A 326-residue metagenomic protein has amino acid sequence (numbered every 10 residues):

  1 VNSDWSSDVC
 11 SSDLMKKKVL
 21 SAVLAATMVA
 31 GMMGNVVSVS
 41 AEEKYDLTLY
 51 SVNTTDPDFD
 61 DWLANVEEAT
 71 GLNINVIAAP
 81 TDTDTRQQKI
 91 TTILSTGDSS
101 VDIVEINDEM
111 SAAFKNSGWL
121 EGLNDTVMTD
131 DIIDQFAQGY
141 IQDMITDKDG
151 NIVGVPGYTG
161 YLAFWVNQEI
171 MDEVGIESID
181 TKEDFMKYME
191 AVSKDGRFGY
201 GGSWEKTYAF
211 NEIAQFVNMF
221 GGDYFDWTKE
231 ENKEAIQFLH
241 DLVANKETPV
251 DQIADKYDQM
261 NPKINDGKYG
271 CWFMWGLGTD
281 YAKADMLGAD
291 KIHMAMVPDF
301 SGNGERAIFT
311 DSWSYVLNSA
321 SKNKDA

Functional and structural regions predicted by a protein language model:
V1-D13: Single conserved hydrophobic/aromatic residue that forms the stacking wall/gate of nucleotide- or nucleobase-binding
L20-S21, G34-W119, M128-D134, S178 (+3 more regions): Conserved N-terminal structural module of periplasmic/extracytoplasmic solute-binding proteins
L24-M32: Hydrophobic core
V39-T48, E67-T70, K148-N151, D172 (+1 more regions): Immediate post-signal peptide segment of exported/extracytoplasmic ligand-binding proteins
V52, H240-D325: Extracytoplasmic/periplasmic substrate-binding proteins
D108-L162, E177, M186, E212 (+1 more regions): Hinge/lid segment of periplasmic solute-binding proteins
N124-Q138, E177, N218-L242, A284-D290 (+1 more regions): Short, solvent-exposed loop/beta-turn-alpha elements that line the ligand-binding surface or hinge of extracytoplasmic
M186-S193, F225-A254, V297: Glycine-centered hinge/linker elements that transmit conformational signals in sensory and ligand-binding systems
